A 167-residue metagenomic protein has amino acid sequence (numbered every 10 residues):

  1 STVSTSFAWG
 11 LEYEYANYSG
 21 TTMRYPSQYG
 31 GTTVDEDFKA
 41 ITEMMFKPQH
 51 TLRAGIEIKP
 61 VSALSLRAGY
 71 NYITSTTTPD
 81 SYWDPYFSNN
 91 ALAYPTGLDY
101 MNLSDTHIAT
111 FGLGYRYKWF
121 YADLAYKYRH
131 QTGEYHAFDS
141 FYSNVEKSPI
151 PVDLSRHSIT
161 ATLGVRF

Functional and structural regions predicted by a protein language model:
S1-F167: Outer-membrane beta-barrel porins/channels
